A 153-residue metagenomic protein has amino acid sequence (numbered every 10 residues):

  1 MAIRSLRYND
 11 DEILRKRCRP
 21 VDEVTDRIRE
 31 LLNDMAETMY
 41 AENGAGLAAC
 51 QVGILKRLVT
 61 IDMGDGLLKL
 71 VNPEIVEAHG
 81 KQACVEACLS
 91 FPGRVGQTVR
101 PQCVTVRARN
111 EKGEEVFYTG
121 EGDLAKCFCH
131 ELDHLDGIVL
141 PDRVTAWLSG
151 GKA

Functional and structural regions predicted by a protein language model:
M1-A153: Positively charged
